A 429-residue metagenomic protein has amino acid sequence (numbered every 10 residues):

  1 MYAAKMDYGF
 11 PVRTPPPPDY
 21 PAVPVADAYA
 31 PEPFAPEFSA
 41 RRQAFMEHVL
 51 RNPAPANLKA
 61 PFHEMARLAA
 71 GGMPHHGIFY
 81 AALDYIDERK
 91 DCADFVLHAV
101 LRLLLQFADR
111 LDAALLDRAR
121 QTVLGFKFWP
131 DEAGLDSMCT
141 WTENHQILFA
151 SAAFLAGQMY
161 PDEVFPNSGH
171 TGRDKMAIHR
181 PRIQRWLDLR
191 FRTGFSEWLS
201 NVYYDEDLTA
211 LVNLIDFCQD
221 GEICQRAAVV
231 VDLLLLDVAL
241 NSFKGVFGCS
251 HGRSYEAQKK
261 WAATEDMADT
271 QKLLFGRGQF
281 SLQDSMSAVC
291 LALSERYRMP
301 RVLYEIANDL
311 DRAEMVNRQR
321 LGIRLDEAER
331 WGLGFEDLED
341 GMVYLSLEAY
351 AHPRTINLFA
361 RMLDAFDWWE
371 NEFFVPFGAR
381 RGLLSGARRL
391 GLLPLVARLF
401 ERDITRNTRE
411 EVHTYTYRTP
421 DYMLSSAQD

Functional and structural regions predicted by a protein language model:
M1-V12, F34, F38, F45 (+8 more regions): Extended hydrophobic/Leu-rich segments
Y2-G77: Low-complexity, Ser/Thr/Pro/Gly-enriched N-terminal "stalk/linker" regions
P16-Y20, L111-A114, F165-H170, E372-L383: Short low-complexity stretches enriched in small and charged residues
F34, F38, C92, L111 (+5 more regions): Non-membrane alpha-helical secondary structure
Q43-C218: Aromatic-lined, polymer-binding surfaces characteristic of secreted/periplasmic polysaccharide-degrading enzymes
A99, A114, R118, R182 (+3 more regions): Exposed alpha-helical structural elements
D162-F280: A compositional/structural signature marking long, glycine- and acidic/polar-rich segments with frequent tryptophans
Q225-D429: Extended polysaccharide-engagement surfaces of secreted carbohydrate-active enzymes
